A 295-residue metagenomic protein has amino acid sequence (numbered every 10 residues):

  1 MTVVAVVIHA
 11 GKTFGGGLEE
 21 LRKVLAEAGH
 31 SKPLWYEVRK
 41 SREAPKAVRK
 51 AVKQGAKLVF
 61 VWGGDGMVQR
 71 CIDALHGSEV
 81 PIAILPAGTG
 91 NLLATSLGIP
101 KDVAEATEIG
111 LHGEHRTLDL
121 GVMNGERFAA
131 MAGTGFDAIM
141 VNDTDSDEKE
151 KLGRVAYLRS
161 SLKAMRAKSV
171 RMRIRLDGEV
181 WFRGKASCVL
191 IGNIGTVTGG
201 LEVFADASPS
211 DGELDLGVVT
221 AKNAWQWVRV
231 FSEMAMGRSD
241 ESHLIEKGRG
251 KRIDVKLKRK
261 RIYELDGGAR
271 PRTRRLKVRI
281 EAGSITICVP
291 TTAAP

Functional and structural regions predicted by a protein language model:
M1-V59, Q69, A294: ATP/NTP phosphate-donor binding region
A5, E27-A28, V38, H76-P81 (+1 more regions): Catalytic core of DAGKc-family lipid kinases
A10, W62-G64, L85-A87, N193: Glycine-rich beta-strand-to-loop/alpha-helix junction loops that act as flexible
G133, D137, L190-F204, A269: Glycine-rich phosphate/pyrophosphate-binding beta-alpha loops
E148-A156, I191, G199, A205-Q226: Gly/Ser/Thr-rich active-site loops/lids in small-molecule metabolic enzymes that frequently grip phosphoryl groups
L176-G178, S208, V218-P295: ATP/nucleoside-binding phosphotransfer catalytic cores, i.e., glycine-rich phosphate-binding loops
